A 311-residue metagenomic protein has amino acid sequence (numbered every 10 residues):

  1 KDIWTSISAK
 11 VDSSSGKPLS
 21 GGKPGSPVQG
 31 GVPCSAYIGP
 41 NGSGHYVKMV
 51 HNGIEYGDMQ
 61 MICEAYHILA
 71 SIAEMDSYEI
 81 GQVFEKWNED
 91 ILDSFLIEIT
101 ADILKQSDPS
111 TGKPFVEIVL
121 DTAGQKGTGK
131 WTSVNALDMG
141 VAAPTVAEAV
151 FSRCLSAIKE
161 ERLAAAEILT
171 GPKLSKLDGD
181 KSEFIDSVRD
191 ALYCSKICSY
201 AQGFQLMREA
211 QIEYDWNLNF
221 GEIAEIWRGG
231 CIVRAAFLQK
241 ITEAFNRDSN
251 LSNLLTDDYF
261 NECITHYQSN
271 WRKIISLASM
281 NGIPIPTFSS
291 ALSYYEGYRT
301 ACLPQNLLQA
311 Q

Functional and structural regions predicted by a protein language model:
K1, L92, L303: Short acidic-hydrophobic sequence patches enriched in Asp/Glu that either
K1-S8: Rossmann-fold NAD(P)-binding glycine/threonine-rich loop
W4, A147, S289-L292: Short, well-structured alpha-helical segments that form the helix of a local strand-helix-strand
K10-K48, N52, Y56-M280, P284-I285: C-terminal substrate-binding/catalytic lobe of Rossmann-fold NAD(P)-dependent dehydrogenases
T265-H266, N270-Q311: C-terminal amphipathic alpha-helical interaction region
